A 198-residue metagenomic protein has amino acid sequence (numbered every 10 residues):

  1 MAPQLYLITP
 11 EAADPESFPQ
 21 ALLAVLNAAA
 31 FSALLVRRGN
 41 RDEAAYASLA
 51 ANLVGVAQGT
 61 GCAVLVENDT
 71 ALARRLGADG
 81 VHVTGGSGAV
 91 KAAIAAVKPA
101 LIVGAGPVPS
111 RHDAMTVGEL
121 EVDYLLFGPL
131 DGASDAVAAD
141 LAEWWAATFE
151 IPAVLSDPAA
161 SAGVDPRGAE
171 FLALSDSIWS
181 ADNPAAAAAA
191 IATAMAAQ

Functional and structural regions predicted by a protein language model:
M1-H82, S87, A96-P109, A114-D123 (+3 more regions): Conserved N-terminal beta1-alpha1 strand-loop-helix module at the mouth
G85-K91, P129-T148: Flexible, gly/pro- and Lys/Arg-enriched active-site loops
L130-D131, A159, S177-I178: Flexible glycine-rich beta->alpha loop in the catalytic core of nucleotide-sugar glycosyltransferases
F171-L174: C-terminal binding/interaction regions
